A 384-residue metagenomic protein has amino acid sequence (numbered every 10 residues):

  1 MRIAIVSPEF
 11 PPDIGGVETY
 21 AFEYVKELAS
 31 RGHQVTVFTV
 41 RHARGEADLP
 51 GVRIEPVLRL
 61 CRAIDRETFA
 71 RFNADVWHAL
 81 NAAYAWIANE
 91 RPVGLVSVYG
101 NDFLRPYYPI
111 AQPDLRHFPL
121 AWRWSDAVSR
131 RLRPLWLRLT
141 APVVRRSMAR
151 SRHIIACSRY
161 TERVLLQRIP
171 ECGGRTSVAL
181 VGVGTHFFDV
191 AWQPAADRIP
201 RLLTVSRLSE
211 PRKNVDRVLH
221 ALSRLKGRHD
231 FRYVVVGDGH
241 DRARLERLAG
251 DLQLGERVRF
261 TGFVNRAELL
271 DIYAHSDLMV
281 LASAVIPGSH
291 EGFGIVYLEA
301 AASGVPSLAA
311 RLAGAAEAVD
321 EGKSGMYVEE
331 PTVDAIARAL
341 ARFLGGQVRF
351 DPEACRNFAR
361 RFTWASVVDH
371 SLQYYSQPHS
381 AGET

Functional and structural regions predicted by a protein language model:
I3, V76-H78, E90-V128, I155: Active-site proximal beta-strand in glycosyltransferases
F118-I154, R163: Membrane-proximal helix-turn-helix segments that form the acceptor-binding/catalytic region of lipid-linked
L166-Q167, G182-I199: Acidic anion/phosphate-binding donor-loop and adjacent secondary structure in glycosyltransferase catalytic cores
P194-K213, L219-L222: Conserved donor-binding/catalytic core segment of Leloir-type glycosyltransferases
V236, A243-E268, L278: Nucleotide-activated donor-binding/catalytic signature segment of Leloir-type glycosyltransferases, i.e., the conserved
A274-S289, V305: Acidic donor-binding loop of glycosyltransferase active sites
Y297, A302, P306-A309, V319: Short hydrophobic beta-strand element within catalytic cores of glycosyltransferases and related nucleotide-activated
E321-G322, M326-V333, A341-V348: Conserved acidic donor-binding segment of nucleotide-sugar-dependent glycosyltransferases
